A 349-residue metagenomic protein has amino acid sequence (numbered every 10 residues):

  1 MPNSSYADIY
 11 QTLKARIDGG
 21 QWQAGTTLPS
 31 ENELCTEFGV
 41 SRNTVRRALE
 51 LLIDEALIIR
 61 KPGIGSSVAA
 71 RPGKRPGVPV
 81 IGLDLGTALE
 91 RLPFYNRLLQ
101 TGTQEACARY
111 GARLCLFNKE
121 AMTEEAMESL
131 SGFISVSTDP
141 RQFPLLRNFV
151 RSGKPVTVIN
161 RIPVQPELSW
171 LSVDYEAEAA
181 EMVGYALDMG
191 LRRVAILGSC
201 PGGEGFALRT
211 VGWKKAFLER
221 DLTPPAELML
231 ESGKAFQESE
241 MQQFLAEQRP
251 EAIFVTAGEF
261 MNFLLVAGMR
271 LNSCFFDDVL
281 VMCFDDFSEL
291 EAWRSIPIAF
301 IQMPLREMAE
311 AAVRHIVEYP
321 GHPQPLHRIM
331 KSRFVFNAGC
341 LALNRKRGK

Functional and structural regions predicted by a protein language model:
M1-E37, F94-Y95, H322-P323, H327 (+1 more regions): Extreme N-terminal segment that seeds HTH/winged-HTH DNA-binding domains in transcriptional regulators
Q11-T12, E50, A69-G184, F244-A246 (+2 more regions): Alpha-helical recognition/docking segments in bacterial nutrient-uptake and carbohydrate-utilization systems
T12, Q242-K349: Flexible loop/turn connectors
A24-K61: N-terminal helix-turn-helix
P29-S30, I64-R71: Minor-groove-contacting beta-hairpin "wing" of winged helix-turn-helix DNA-binding domains
Q104-N118, K214-A235: Short beta-strand elements in bilobed, periplasmic/extracellular small-molecule ligand-binding domains
S169-L197, A235-Q242, M261, Q302-G321: Hydrophobic alpha-helical segments within soluble ligand-binding/sensing domains
M182-D221, L326-L341: An alpha-beta-alpha
